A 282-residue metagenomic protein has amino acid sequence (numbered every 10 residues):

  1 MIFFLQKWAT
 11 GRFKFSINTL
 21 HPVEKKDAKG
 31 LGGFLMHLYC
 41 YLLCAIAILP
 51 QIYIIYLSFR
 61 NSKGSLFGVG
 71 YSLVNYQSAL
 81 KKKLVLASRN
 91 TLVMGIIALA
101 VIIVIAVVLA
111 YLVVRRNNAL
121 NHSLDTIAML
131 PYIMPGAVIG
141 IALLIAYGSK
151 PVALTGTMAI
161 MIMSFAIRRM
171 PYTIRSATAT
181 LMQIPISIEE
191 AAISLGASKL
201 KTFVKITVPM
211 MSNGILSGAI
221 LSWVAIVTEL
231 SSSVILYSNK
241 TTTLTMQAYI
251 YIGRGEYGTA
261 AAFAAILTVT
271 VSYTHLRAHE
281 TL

Functional and structural regions predicted by a protein language model:
M1, D27-G33, N61-K83, V227 (+2 more regions): Interhelical loop and adjacent transmembrane-helix boundary motif in polytopic membrane transport permeases
M1-G11, A98-A128, I145, I186-I188 (+2 more regions): Transmembrane-helix boundary motif in ABC transporter permease subunits
I2-C40, A119-N121, R277: Transmembrane alpha-helical segments of polytopic membrane transport and secretion proteins
T19-A28, R60-G68, L73, S78-K82 (+4 more regions): Membrane-interfacial helix termini and adjacent extracytoplasmic/periplasmic loops of multi-pass transporters
Y41-L42, K83-G95, I133, A142-T173 (+2 more regions): Loop-to-helix entry region at the N-terminal start of transmembrane alpha-helices in multi-pass membrane transporters
L43-L112: Phosphate-binding active sites in nucleotide-utilizing proteins
A192, T274-T281: Conserved small/polar residues in nucleotide/adenosyl-binding loops
L195-A197, P209: Glycine/proline-centered hinge or cleavage motifs at structural transition points of membrane proteins
